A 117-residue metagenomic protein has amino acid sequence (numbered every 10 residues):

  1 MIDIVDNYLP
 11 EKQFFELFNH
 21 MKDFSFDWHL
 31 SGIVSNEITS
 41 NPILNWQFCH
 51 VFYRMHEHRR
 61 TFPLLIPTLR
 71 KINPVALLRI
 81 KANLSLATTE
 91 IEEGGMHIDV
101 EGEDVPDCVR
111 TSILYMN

Functional and structural regions predicted by a protein language model:
M1-A76: Non-heme Fe(II)/2-oxoglutarate
V51-N117: Catalytic core of non-heme Fe(II) oxygenases with the double-stranded beta-helix
